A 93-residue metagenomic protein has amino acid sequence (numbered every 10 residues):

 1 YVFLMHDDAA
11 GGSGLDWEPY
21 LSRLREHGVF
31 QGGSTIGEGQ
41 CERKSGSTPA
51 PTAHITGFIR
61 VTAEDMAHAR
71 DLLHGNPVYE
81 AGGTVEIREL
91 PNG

Functional and structural regions predicted by a protein language model:
Y1-G93: Conserved, structured core segments of small domains
